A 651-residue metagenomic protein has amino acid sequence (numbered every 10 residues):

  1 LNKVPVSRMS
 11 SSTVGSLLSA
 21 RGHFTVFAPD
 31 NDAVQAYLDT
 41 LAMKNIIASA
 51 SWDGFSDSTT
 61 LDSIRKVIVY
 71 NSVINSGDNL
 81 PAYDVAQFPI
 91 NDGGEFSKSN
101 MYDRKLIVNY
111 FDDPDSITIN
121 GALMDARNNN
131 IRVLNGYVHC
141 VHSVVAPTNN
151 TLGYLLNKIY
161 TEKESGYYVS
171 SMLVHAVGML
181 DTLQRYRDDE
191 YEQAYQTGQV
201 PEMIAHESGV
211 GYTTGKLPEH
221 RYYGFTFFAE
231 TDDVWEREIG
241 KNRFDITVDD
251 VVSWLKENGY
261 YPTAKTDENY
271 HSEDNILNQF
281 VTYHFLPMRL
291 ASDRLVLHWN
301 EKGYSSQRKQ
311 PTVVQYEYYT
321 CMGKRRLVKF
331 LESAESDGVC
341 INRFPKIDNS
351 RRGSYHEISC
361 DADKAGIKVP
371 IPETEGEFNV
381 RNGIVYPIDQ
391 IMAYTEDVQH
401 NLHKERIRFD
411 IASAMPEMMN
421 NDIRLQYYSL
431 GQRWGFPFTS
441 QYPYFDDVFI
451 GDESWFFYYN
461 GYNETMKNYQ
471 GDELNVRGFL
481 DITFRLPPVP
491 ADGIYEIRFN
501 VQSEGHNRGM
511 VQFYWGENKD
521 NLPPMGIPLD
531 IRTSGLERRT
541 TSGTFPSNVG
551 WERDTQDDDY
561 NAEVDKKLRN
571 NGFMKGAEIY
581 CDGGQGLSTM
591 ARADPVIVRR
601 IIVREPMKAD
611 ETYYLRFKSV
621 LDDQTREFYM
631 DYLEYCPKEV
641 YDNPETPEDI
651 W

Functional and structural regions predicted by a protein language model:
L1-W651: Mature, structured domains of secreted/extracytosolic soluble proteins
